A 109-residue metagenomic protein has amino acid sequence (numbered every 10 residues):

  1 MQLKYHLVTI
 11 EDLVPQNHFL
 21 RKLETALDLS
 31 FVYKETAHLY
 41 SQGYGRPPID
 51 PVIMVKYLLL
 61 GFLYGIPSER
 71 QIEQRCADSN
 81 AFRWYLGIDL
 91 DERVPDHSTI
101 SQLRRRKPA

Functional and structural regions predicted by a protein language model:
M1-A109: Detector for conserved single-position "signature" residues within domains
